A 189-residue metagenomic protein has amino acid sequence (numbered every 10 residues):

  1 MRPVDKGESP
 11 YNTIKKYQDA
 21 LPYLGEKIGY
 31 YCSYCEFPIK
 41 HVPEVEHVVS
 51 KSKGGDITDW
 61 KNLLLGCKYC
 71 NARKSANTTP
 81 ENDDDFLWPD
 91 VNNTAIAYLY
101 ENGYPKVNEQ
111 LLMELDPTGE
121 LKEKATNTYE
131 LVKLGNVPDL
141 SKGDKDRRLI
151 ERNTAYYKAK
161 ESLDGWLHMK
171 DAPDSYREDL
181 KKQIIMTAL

Functional and structural regions predicted by a protein language model:
M1-Y31, S52-K61, Y157-K160, H168-A172 (+1 more regions): Short, charged surface segments at domain edges that flank catalytic/cofactor-binding sites
Y23, Y34, K68-Y69: Residue-level signal for well-ordered alpha-helical scaffold segments within enzymatic catalytic domains
Y34-L65, K74-D90: Histidine-centered nuclease catalytic patch
E44, A97-L99, K158: Generic structural signal for residues positioned in beta-strands
D59-K74, N93-L112: Short Fe-S-cluster ligation motifs
E114, E120-E123: Preference for long, solvent-exposed alpha-helical segments and helix-linker "stalks"
E123-L189: C-terminal, charged low-complexity interaction regions
